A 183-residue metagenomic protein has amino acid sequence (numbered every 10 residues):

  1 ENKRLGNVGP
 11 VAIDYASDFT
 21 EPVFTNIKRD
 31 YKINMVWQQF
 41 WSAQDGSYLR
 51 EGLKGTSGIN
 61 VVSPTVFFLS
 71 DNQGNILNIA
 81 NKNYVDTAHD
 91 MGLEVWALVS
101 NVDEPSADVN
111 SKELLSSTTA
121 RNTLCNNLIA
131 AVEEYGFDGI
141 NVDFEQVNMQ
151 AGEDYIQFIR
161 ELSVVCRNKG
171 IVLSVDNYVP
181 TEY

Functional and structural regions predicted by a protein language model:
E1-V36, G46-G55: Non-catalytic propeptide/linker segments at domain boundaries
K28-A43, F68-Y183: Chitinase-like catalytic core of GlcNAc-active glycosidases
